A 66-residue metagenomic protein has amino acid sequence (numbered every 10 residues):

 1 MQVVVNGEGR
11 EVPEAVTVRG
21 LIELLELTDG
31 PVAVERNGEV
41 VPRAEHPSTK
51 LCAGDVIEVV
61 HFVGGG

Functional and structural regions predicted by a protein language model:
M1-G65: Ubiquitin-like/PB1-type beta-grasp interaction modules and other compact soluble beta-rich domains
